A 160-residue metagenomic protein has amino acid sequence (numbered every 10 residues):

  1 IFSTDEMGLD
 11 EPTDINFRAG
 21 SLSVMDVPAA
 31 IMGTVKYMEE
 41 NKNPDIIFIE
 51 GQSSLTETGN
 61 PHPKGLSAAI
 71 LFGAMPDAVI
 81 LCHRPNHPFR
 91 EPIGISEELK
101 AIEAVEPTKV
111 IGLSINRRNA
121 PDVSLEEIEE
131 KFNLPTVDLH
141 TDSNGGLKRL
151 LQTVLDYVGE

Functional and structural regions predicted by a protein language model:
I1-E160: Flexible phosphate-sensing "switch/lid" loops adjacent to ATP/NTP-binding sites across phosphate-transfer
